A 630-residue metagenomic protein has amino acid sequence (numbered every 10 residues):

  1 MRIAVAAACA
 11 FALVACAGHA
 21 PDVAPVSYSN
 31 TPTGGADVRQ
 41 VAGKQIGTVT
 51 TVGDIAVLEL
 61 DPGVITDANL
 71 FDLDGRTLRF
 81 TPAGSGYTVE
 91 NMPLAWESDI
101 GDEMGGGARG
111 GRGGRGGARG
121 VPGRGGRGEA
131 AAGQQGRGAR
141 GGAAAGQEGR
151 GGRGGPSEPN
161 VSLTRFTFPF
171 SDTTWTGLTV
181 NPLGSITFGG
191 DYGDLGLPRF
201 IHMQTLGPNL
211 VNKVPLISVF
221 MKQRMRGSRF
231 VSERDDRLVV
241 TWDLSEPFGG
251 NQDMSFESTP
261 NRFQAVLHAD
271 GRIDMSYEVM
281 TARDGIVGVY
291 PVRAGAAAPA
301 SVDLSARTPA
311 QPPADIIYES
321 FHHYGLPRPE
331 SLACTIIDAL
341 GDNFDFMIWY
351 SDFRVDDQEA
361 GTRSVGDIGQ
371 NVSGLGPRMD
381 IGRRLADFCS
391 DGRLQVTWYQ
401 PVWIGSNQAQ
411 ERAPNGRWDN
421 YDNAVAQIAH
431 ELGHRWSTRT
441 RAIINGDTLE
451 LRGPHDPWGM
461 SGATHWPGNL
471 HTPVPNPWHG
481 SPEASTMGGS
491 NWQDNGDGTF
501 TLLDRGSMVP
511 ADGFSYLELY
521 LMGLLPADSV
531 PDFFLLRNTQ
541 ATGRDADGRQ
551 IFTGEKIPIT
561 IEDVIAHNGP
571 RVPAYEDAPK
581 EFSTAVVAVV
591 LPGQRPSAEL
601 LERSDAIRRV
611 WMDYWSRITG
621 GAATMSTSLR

Functional and structural regions predicted by a protein language model:
M1-A8: Sec-dependent signal peptide recognition, specifically the positively charged N-region followed immediately by
C16-H19: N-terminal Sec signal peptide cleavage junction
V23-G114, G149-R328, L517, P570-R630: Extracytoplasmic Ser/Thr/Pro-rich, glycosylation-prone low-complexity segments
M104-P156: Disordered, low-complexity segments in secreted/periplasmic proteins that are enriched in proline
R165, P169, T174, I317-L432 (+1 more regions): Zn2+-dependent metallopeptidase catalytic core
T174, R237, S331, T335 (+1 more regions): Replace "(M1/M4/M9/M12/WLM)" with "(e.g., M1/M4/M8/M9/M12/M26/WLM)" and add "not limited to" to clarify scope
A429-E450: Catalytic Zn2+-binding segment of zinc metalloproteases
